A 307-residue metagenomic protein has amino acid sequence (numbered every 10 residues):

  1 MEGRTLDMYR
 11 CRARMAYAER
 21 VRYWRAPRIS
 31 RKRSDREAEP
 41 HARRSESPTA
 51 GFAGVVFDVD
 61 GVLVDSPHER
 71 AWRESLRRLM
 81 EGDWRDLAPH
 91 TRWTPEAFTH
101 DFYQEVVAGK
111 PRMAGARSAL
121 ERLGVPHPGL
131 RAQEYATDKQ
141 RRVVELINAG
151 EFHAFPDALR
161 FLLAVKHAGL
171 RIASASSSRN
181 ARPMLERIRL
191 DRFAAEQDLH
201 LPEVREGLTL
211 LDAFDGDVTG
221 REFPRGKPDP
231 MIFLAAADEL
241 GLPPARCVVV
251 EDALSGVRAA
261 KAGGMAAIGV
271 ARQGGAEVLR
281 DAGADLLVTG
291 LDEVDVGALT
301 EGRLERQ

Functional and structural regions predicted by a protein language model:
E2-V55, L159-L163, R179-Q307: Asp-based, Mg2+/Mn2+-dependent phosphohydrolase catalytic module
R43-H100: Active-site neighborhood of HAD-like aspartate-dependent phosphohydrolases
V56, E145-S174: Short, acidic loop-to-helix structural element flanking the phosphoryl-transfer center in phosphate-processing enzymes
V62, S174-S178, A271: Conserved phosphate-coupling serine/threonine residues in phosphotransfer and NTP-handling enzymes
E69, R73-R77, E81, R112-R117 (+4 more regions): An amphipathic alpha-helix signature
M80-Q104, V125-Y135, K139, E206-F214 (+1 more regions): Short, surface-exposed acidic
D101-I147, P156, A164: A metal-dependent, Asp-based hydrolase signature
